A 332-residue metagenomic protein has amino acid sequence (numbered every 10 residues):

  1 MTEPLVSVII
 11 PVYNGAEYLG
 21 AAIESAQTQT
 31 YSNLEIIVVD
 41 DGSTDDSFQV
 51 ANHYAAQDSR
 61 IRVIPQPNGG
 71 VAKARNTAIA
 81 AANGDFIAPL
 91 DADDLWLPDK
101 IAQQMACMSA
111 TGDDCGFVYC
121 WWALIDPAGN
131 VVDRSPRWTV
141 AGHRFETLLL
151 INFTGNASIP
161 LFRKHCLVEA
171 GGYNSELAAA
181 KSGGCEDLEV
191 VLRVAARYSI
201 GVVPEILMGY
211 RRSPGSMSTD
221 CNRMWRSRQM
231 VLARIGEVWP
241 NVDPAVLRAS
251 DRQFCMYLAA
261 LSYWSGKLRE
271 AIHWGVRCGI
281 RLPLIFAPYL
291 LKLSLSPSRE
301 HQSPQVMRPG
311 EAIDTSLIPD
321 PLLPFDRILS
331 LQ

Functional and structural regions predicted by a protein language model:
M1-Q27: N-proximal low-complexity "stem/linker" segments adjacent to membrane-targeting elements
E3-V6, Q27-V38, D46, S59-R62: Short loop->beta transition adjacent to catalytic acidic/histidine clusters or analogous donor-positioning motifs
S25, D40-Q49, N68, D91: A conserved acidic beta->alpha catalytic loop
Q66-A82: Glycine-rich, basic loop-to-helix element that forms the pyrophosphate-binding segment of sugar-nucleotide handling
A80, R134-S227: Conserved nucleotide-sugar donor-binding catalytic segment
I87: Short aromatic/hydrophobic "clamp" motif used to bind/position activated sugar donors
D99-V132: Conserved donor NDP-sugar-binding/catalytic core segment of glycosyltransferases
R212-Q332: C-terminal subregions of glycosyltransferases and related glycan-biosynthesis enzymes
